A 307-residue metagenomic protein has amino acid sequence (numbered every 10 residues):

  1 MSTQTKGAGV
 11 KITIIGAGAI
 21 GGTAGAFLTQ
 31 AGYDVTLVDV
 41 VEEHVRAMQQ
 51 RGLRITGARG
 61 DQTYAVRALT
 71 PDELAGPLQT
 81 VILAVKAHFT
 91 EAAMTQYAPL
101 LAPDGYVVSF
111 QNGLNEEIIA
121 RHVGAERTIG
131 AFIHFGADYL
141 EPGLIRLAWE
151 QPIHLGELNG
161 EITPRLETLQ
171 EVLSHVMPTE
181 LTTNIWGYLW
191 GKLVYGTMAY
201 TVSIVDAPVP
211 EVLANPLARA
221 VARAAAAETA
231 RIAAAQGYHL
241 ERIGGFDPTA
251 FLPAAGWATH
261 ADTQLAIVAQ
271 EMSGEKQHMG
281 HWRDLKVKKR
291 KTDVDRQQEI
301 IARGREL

Functional and structural regions predicted by a protein language model:
S2, R223, A227-L307: NAD(P)-dependent Rossmann-like dehydrogenase/reductase catalytic/cofactor-binding core
S2-G60: NAD(P)+-binding Rossmann beta1-loop-alpha1 motif at the extreme N-terminus of oxidoreductases
V10, Q79, Q151: Nucleotide donor/acceptor-binding cores
T29, Q49, L173-S174, A234 (+1 more regions): Anion (oxyanion) recognition and catalysis
V38, Q62-L144: Rossmann-like NAD(P)(H) cofactor-binding subdomain of soluble oxidoreductases
H88, L114, P164, T168 (+3 more regions): Conserved active-site and cofactor/substrate-binding residues in soluble primary-metabolism enzymes
L100, H122-R127, R146-F246: Internal alpha-helical scaffold of NAD(P)-dependent oxidoreductase catalytic cores
